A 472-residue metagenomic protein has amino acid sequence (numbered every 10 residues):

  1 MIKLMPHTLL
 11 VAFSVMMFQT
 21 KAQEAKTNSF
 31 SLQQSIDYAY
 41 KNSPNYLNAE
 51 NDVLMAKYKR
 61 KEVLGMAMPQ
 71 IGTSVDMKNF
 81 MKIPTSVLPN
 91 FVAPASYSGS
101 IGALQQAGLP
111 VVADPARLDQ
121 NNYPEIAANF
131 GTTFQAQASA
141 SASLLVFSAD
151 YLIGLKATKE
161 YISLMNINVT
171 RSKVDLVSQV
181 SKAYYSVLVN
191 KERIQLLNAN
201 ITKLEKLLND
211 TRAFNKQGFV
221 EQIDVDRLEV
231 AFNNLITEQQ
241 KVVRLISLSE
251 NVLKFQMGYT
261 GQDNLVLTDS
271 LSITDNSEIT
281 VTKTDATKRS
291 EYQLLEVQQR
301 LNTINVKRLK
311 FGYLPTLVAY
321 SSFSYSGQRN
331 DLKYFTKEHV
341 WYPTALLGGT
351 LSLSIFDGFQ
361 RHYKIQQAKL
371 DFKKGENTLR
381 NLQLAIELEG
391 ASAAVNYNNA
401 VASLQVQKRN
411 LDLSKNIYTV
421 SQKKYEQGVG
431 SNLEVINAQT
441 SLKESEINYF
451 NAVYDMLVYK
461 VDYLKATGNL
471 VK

Functional and structural regions predicted by a protein language model:
M1-Q33, Y40, F450, M456 (+1 more regions): Bacterial Sec-dependent N-terminal signal peptides
A22-T85, G261, L267-T303, V471-K472: Bacterial Sec-pathway N-terminal export signals of envelope proteins
E24-N28, S74-A140, S270-S277, S322-L353: Small/polar, glycine/serine/threonine/aspartate-rich low-complexity segments that form flexible
I36-Y40, V92-Y123, Y259-S322: Amphipathic alpha-helical coiled-coil scaffold segments and their short linker/junction regions
L47-N51, L64-G65, V146-K173, I223 (+4 more regions): Sec/SRP-type N-terminal targeting helices
Y58-R60, I167-A286, A400: Periplasmic alpha-helical coiled-coil/stalk elements that build and connect Gram-negative outer-membrane
G65, T237-Y259, D412-N469: Short segments within alpha-helical structural elements
